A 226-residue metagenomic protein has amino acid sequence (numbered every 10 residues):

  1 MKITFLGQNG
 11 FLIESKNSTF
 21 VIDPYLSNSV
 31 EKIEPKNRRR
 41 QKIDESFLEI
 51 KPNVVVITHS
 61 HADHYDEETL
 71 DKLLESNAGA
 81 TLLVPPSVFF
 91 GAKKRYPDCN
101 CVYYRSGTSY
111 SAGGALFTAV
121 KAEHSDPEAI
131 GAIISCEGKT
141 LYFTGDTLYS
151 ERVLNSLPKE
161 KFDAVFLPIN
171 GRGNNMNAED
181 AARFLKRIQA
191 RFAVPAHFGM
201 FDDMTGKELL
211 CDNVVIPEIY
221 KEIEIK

Functional and structural regions predicted by a protein language model:
M1-V30, E34-R40, A182, L210-K226: Zn-dependent metallo-beta-lactamase
K16-V56, E68-K72, T147-K159: Pre-active-site segment of Zn-dependent metallo-hydrolases
P24-L26, S60, S87-V88, A122-E123 (+4 more regions): Active-site metal-binding loops of divalent metal-dependent hydrolases
P52-H64, A193: Metallo-beta-lactamase
G79-S87, F192-H197: Short internal beta-strands
L82-K139, V215-K226: Metallo-beta-lactamase
Y96-G113, S156, E179-K226: Binuclear metal-ion centers of metallo-dependent hydrolases, dominated by the metallo-beta-lactamase
E123-R187, D203: Active-site-proximal loop/helix segments of hydrolase catalytic cores
